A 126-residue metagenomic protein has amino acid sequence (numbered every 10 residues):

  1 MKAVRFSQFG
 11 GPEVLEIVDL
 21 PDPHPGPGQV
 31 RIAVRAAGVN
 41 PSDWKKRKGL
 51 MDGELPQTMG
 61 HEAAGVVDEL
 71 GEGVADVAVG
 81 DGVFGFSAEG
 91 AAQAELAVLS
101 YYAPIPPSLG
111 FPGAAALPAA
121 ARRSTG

Functional and structural regions predicted by a protein language model:
M1-K2: Extreme N-terminal starter segment of soluble prokaryotic enzymes
F6-S7, F86: A generic structural motif
G10-L15, P41-S42: Short N-terminal binding/cap micro-motifs at the start of the first secondary-structure element
P12-E13, G28-Q29, M51, G110 (+1 more regions): Hydrophobic/basic alpha-helical segments enriched in Actinobacteria
I17-D19, A64-V66, L96-V98, Y102: Conserved hydrophobic/aromatic beta-strand scaffold that supports enzyme active sites
P21-G38, R47-A91: Glycine-rich beta-strand-centered segment in the early N-terminal region that forms part of a ligand/cofactor-binding
G82-G126: NAD(P)H dinucleotide-binding glycine-rich loop of Rossmann-like/cofactor-binding domains, especially the beta1-alpha1
